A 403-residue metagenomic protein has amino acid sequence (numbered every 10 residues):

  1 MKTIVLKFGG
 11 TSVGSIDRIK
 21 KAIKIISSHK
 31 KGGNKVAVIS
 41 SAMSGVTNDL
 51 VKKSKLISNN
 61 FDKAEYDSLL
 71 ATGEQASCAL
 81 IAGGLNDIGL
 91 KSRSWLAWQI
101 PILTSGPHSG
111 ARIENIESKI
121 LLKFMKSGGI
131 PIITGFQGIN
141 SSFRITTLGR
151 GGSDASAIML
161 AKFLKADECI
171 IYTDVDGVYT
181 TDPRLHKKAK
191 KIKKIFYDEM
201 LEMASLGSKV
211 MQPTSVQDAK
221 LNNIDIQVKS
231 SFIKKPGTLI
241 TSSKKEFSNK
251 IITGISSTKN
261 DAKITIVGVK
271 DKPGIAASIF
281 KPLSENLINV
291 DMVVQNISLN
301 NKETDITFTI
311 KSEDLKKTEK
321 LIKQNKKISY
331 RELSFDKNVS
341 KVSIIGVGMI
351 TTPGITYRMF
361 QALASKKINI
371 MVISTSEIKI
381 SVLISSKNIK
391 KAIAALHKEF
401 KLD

Functional and structural regions predicted by a protein language model:
M1-V216, N296, I384-S385: Nucleotide/pyrophosphate-binding catalytic subdomain
N34, L90, I224, I288 (+1 more regions): Short phosphate-binding/catalytic loops that engage adenosine nucleotides
S40-T47, V228-K244, E303, F308: Terminal amphipathic helices with adjacent charged low-complexity linkers/tails
M125-N140, M203-Q227, A262-I264, G268-K272 (+1 more regions): Electropositive, surface-exposed helix/loop patches at the edges of structured domains that serve as adaptable
E168-Y172, I226-V228, D291, V372: Short hydrophobic alpha-helical runs that function as membrane-insertion/retention elements
L185-K190, I195, S205, K220-D261: Acidic, glycine-rich loop-and-beta core segments that form the ion-binding/anion-interacting portion of active sites
T238-D403: A conserved regulatory-domain signal marking ACT and ACT-like small-molecule sensing domains and adjacent regulatory
